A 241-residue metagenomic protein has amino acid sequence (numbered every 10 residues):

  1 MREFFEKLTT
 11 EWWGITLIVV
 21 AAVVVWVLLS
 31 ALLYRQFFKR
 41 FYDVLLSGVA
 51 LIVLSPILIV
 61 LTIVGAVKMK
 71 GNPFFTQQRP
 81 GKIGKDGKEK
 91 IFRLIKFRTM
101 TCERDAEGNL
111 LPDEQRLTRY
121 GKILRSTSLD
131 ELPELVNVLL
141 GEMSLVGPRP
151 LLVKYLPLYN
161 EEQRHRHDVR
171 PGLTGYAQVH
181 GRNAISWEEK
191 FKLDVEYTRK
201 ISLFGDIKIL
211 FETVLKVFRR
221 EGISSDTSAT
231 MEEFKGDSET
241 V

Functional and structural regions predicted by a protein language model:
M1-T10: Short, strongly hydrophobic alpha-helical membrane anchors
K7, D168-V241: C-terminal terminal-structure detector
T10-C102, I209-V241: A hydrophobic, helix-centered structural microdomain
F37-R40, V53, R116, S128-E134 (+1 more regions): An acidic site on a long C-lobe helix of protein kinase domains
L61, T76, G108-N109, V146-P148 (+3 more regions): Short, hydrophobic secondary-structure boundary micro-motifs
N72-R116, T174-K192: Short, glycine-rich, amphipathic interfacial segments at transmembrane boundaries or analogous
K96, L111-R170, L210-T213: A short, structured surface patch at a secondary-structure boundary
